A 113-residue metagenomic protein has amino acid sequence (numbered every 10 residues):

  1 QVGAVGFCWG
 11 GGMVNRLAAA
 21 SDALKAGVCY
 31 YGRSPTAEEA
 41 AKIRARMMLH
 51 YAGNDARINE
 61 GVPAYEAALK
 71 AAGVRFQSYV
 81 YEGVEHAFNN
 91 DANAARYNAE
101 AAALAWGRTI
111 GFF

Functional and structural regions predicted by a protein language model:
Q1-F7: Alpha/beta-hydrolase fold nucleophile elbow
G3, A23-R33: A conserved short beta-strand
G11-D22: Short glycine-enriched nucleophile-adjacent loop and the immediately C-terminal alpha-helix near the catalytic center
S34-E39, R57-I58: A short beta-to-alpha transition loop/helix N-cap that caps and shapes the active-site region
I43, M48-Y51: Short beta-strand/loop motif that positions the catalytic acidic residue of the alpha/beta-hydrolase fold
N54-N59, H86: Acidic catalytic loop of the alpha/beta-hydrolase fold
N59-L69: Short alpha-helix in the alpha/beta-hydrolase fold that links the catalytic acid
K70-F113: C-terminal catalytic histidine-bearing segment of alpha/beta-hydrolase fold enzymes
